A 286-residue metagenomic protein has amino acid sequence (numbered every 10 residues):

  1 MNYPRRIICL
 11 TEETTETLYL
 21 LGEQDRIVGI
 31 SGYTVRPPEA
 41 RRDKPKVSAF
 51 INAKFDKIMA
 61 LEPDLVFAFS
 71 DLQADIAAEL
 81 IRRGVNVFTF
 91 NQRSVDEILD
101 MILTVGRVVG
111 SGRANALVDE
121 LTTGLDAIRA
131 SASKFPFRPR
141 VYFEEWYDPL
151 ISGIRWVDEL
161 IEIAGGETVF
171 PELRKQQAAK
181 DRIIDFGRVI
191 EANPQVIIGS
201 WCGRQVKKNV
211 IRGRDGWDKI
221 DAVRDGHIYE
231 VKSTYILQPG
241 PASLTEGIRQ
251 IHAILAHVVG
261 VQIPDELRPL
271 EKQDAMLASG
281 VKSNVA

Functional and structural regions predicted by a protein language model:
M1-A286: N-terminal ligand-binding lobe of clamshell/alpha-beta domains
